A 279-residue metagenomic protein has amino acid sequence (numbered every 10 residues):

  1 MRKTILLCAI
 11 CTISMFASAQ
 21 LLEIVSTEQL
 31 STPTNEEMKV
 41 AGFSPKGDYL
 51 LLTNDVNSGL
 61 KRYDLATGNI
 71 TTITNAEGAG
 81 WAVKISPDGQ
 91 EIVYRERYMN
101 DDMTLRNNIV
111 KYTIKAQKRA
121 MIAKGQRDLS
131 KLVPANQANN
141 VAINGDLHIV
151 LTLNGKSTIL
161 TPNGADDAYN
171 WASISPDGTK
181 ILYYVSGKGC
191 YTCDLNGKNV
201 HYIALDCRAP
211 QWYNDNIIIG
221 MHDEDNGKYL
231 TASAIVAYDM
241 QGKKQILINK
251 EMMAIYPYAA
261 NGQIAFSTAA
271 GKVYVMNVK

Functional and structural regions predicted by a protein language model:
M1-T4, Q20: Positively charged n-region of N-terminal signal peptides that target proteins for export
T4-F16: Sec-dependent N-terminal signal peptides
Q20-K279: Sequence signature of WD/YWTD-type beta-propeller architectures
